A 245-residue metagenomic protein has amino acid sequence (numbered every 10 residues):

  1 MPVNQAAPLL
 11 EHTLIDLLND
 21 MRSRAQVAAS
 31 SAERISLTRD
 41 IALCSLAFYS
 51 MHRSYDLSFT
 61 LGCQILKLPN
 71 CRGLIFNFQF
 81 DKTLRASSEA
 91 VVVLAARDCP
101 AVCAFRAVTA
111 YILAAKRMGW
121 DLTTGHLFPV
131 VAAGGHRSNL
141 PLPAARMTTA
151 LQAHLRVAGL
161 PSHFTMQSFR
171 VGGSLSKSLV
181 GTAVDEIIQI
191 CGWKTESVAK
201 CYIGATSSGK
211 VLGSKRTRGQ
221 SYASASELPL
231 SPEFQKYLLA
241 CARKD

Functional and structural regions predicted by a protein language model:
M1-D245: Extended, non-catalytic subsegments within catalytic or DNA/protein-binding/adaptor domains
